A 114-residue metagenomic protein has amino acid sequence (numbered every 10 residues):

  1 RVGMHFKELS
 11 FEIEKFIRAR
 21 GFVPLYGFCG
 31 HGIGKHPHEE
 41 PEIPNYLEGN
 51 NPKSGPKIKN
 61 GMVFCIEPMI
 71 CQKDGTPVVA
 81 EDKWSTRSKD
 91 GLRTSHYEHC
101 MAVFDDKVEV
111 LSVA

Functional and structural regions predicted by a protein language model:
R1-A114: Active-site neighborhoods and metal-handling regions in enzymes and metal-associated proteins
